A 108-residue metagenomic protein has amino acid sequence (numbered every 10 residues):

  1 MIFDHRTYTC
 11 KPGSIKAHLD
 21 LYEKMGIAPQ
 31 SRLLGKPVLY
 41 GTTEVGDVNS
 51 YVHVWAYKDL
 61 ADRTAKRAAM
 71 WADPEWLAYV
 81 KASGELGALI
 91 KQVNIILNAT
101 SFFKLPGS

Functional and structural regions predicted by a protein language model:
M1-A78, A82-S108: Short S/T/G/P-rich N-terminal loop/turn motif that feeds into the first structured element of a domain
